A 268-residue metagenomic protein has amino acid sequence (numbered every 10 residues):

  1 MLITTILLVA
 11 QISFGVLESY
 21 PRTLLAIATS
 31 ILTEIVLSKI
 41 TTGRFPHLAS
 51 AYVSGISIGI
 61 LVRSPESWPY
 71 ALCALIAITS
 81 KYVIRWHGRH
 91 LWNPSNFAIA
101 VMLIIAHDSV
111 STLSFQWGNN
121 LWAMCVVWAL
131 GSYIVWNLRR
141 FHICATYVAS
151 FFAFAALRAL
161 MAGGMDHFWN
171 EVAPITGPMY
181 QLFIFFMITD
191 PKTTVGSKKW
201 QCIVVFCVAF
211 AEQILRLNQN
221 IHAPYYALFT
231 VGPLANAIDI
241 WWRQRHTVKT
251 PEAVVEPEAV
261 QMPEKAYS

Functional and structural regions predicted by a protein language model:
M1-S38: N-terminal signal-anchor module of multipass membrane proteins
M1-T4, A155-P263: C-terminal transmembrane helix-loop-helix hairpin of multi-pass membrane proteins
I3-V9, S30-E34, S50-G59, C73-K81 (+4 more regions): Hydrophobic, membrane-inserted alpha-helices
G15-T29, L61-C73, S111-C125, H167-Y180: Structural signature of hydrophobic alpha-helical transmembrane segments
L32-R44, I76-H90, A129-R140, F185-V195: C-terminal ends of transmembrane helices
G43-G118: Membrane-interface helix-loop-helix junctions at boundaries between adjacent transmembrane segments
S95-A100, C144-A153, W200-A209: Central hydrophobic cores of alpha-helical transmembrane segments in multi-pass integral membrane proteins
A106-L157: Internal active-site segments that recognize and position negatively charged phosphoryl groups and nucleotide moieties
